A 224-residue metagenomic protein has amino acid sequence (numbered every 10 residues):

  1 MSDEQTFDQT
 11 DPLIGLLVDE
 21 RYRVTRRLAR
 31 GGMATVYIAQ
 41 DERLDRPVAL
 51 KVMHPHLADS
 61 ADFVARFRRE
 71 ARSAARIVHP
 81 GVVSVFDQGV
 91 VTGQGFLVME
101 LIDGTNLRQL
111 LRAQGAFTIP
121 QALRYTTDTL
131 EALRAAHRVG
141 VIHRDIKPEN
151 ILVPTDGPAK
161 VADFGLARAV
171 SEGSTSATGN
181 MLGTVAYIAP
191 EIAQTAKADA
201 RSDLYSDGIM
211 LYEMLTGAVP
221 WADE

Functional and structural regions predicted by a protein language model:
V24-G31, V36: Protein kinase glycine-rich loop
H54-R76: AlphaC helix of the eukaryotic protein kinase fold
Q88: Activation-segment/catalytic-loop signature of the eukaryotic protein kinase fold
T92-N106, L110: Conserved short submotifs of the Hanks-type protein kinase catalytic core that shape the nucleotide-binding pocket
Y125-T126: Activation segment signature within eukaryotic-like protein kinase domains
T129-V141: Protein kinase catalytic-loop region centered on the HRD/HxD motif
